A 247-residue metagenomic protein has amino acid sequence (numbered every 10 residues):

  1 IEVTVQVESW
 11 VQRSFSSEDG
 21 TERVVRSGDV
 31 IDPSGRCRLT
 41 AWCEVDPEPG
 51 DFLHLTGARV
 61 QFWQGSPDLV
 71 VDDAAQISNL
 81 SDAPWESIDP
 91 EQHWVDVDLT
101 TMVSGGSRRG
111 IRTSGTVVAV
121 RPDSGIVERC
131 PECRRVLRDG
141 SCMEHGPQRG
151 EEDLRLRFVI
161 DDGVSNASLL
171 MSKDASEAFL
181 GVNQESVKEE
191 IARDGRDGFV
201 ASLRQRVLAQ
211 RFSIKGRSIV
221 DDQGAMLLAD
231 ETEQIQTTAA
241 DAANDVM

Functional and structural regions predicted by a protein language model:
I1-M247: Single-stranded nucleic acid-binding proteins centered on OB/S1-type folds and their adjacent low-complexity
